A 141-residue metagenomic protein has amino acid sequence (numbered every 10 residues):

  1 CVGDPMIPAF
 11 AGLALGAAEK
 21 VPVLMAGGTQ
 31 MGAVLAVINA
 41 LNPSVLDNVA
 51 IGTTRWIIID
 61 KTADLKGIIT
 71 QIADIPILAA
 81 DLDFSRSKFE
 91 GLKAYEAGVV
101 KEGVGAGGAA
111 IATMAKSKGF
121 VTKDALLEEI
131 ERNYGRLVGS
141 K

Functional and structural regions predicted by a protein language model:
C1-K141: N-terminal loops that bind phosphate or other acidic moieties and the adjacent beta-alpha structural core
